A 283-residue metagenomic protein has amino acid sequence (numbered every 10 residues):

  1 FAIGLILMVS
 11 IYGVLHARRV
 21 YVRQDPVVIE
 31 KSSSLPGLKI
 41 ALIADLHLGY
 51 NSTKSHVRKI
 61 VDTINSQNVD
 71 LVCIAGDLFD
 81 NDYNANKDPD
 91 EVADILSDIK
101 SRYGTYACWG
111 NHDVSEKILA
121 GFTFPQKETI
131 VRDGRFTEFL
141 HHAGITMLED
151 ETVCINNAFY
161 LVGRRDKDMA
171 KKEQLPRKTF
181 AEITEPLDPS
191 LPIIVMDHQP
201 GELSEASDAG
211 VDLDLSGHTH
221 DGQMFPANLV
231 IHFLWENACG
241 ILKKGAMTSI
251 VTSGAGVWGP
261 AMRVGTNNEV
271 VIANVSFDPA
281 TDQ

Functional and structural regions predicted by a protein language model:
F1-H16: Internal/C-terminal transmembrane anchor helices
A17-S32: Alpha-helical transmembrane signal-anchor/signal-peptide segments
V28-D282: Soluble catalytic domains of enzymes that build or remodel membrane lipids, polysaccharides, and related
